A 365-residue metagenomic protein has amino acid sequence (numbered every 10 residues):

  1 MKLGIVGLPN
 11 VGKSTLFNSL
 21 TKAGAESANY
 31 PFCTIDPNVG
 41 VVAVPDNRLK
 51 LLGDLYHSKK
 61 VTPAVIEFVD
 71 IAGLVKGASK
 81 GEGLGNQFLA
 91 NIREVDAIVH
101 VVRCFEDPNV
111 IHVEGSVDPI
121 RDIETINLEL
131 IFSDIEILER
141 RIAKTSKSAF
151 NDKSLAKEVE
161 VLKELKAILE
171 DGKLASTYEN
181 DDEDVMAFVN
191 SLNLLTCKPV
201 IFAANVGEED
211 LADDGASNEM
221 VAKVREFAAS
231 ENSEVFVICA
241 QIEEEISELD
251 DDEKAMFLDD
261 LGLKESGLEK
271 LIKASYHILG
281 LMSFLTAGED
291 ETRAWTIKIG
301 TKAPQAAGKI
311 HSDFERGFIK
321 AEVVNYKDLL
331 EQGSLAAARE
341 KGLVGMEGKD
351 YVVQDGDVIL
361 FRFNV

Functional and structural regions predicted by a protein language model:
M1-I111, E139-R140: Conserved G1/Walker A P-loop phosphate-binding module
K2-V6, F17, K144-V352, I359 (+1 more regions): C-terminal-of-GTPase-core extension/linker across diverse P-loop GTPases
I5, P31-V39, D46-R48, G53-K60 (+16 more regions): Solvent-exposed, flexible loop/coil residues
K22, D54, A90, L128 (+2 more regions): Short, intrinsically disordered, mixed-charge
A23-P31, N38-G40, R48-L51, K80 (+10 more regions): Glycine-rich, flexible loop/turn motifs
F32, D46-L49, T62-F68, E82-D96 (+9 more regions): Amphipathic alpha-helical transducer elements in NTP-driven molecular machines
G40-P45, A72-E82, R93-L155, I168-D181 (+2 more regions): Conserved Switch II/interswitch segment of TRAFAC-class P-loop GTPases
